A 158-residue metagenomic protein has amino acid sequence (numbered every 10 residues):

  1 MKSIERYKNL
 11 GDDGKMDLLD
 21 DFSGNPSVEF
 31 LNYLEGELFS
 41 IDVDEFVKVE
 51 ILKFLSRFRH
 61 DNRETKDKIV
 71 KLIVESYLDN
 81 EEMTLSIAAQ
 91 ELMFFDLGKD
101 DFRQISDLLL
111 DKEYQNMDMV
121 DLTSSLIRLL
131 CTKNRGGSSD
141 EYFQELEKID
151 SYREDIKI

Functional and structural regions predicted by a protein language model:
M1, L52, S56, I73 (+4 more regions): Charge-rich, low-complexity amphipathic helices in intrinsically disordered tails/linkers adjacent to domains
M1-R6, N25-F39, H60-S76, G98-D111 (+1 more regions): Amphipathic alpha-helical scaffolding segments comprising HEAT/armadillo-like alpha-solenoid repeats
E5-D13, F39-D44, E75-M83, D111-D118 (+1 more regions): Short coil turns that connect the paired helices of HEAT/ARM alpha-solenoid repeats
D13-N25, F46-R63, M83-L97, M117-R135 (+1 more regions): Structural detector for internal amphipathic alpha-helices that build alpha-solenoid repeat scaffolds
L31, S124-L126, F143, I149 (+1 more regions): Generic L/I/V-rich hydrophobic alpha-helical segments across diverse proteins
